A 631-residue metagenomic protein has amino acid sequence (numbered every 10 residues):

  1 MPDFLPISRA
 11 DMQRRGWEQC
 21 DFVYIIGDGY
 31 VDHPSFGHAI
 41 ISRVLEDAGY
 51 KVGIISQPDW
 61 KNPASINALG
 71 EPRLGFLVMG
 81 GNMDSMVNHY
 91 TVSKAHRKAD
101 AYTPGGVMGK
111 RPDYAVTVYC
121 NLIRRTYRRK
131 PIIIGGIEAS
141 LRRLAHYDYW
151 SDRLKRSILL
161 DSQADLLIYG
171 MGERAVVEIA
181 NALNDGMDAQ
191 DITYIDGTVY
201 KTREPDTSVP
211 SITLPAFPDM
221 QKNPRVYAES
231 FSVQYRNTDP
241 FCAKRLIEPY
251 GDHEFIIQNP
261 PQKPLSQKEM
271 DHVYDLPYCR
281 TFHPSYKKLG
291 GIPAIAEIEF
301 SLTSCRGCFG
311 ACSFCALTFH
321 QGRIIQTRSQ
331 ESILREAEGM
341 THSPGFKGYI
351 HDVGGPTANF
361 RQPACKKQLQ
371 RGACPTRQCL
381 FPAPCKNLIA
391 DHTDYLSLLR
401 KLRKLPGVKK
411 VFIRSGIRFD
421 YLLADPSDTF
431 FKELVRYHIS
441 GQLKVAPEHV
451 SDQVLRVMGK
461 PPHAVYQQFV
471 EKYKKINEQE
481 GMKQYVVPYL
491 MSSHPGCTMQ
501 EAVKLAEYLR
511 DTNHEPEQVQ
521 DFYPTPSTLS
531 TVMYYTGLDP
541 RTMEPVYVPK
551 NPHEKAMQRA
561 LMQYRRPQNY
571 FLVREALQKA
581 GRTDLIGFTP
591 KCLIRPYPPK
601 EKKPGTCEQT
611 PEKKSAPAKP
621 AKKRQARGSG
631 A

Functional and structural regions predicted by a protein language model:
M1-Q19, G29, R225-S301: N-terminal [4Fe-4S]-dependent radical SAM core
D11, G37, S56-G251, Q258: Glycine-rich beta-alpha loop elements in corrinoid/cobalamin-binding modules across cobalamin-dependent enzymes
Y24, I55, D59-W60, G339-V487 (+1 more regions): Conserved SAM/AdoMet-binding glycine-rich loop
I25-D28, L289-A316, Y349: N-terminal pre-triad scaffold of radical SAM enzymes
K61, Q190-D239, H253, Q262-L265 (+5 more regions): Terminal amphipathic helices with adjacent charged low-complexity linkers/tails
S85-S93, L141-R143, E173-E178, R203-P205 (+6 more regions): Flexible glycine/acidic-rich beta-alpha junction loops that bind and position SAM and/or redox cofactors in anaerobic
D165, V273, C312, I333 (+3 more regions): Conserved, mostly hydrophobic/aromatic
R371, R377, L593-A631: Acidic, low-complexity intrinsically disordered tails
